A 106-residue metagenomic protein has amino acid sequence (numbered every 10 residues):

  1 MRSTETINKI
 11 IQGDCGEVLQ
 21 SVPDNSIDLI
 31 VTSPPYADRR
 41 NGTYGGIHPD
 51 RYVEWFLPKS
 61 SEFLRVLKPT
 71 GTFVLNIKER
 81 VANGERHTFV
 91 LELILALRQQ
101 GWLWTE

Functional and structural regions predicted by a protein language model:
M1-E106: Core catalytic lobe of class I
